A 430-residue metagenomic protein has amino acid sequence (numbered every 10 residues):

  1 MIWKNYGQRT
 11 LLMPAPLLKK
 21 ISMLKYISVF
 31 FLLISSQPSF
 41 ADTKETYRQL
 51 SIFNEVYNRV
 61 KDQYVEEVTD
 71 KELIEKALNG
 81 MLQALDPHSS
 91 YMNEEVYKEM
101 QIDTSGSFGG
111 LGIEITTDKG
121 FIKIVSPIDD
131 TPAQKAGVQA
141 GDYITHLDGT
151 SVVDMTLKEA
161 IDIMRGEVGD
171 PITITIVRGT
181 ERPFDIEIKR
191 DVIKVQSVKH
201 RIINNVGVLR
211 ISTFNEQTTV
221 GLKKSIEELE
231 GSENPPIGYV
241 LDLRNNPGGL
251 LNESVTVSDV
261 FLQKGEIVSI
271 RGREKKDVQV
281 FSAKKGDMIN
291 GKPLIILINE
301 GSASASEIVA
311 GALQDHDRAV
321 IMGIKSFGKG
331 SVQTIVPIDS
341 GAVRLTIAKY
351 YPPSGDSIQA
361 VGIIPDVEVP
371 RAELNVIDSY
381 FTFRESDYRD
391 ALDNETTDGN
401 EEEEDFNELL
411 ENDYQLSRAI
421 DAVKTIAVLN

Functional and structural regions predicted by a protein language model:
S22-V29: Sec-dependent signal peptide recognition, specifically the positively charged N-region followed immediately by
S35-S36: N-terminal signal peptide c-region/cleavage motif recognized by signal peptidases
A41-Q49, F53-D70, K123-P127, T131-A140 (+1 more regions): Cleft-lining beta-strand/loop regions that shape enzyme active-site pockets
D42-E55, K61-Q63, T69, D86-G112 (+2 more regions): Glycine-biased strand-turn-strand hairpin within the trypsin-fold
Y64-K123, P171-T173, V177-E187, V195-S197 (+2 more regions): Extended, small/polar residue-biased N-terminal targeting/export presequences and adjacent propeptide/linker tracts
A303, G311, R318-I321, S326-G328 (+2 more regions): Acidic, polar loop-rich interaction surfaces within structured domains
K349, S354-N430: Conserved functional hotspot residues or short segments at active or partner-binding sites across diverse domains
